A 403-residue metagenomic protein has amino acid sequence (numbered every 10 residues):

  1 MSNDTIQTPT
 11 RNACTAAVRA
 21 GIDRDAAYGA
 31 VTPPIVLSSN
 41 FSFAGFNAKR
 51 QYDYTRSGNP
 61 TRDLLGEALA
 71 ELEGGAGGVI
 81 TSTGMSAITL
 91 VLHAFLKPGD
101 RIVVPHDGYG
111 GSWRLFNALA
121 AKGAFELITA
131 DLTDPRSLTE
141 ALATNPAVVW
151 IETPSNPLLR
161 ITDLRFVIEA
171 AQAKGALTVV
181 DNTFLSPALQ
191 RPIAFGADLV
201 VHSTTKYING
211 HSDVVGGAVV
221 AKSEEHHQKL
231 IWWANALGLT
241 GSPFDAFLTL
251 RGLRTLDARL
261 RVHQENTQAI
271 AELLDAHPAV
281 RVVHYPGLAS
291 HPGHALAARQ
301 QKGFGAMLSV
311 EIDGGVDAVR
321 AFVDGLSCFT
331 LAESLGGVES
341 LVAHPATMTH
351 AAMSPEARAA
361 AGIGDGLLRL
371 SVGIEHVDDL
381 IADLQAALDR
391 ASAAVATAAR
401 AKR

Functional and structural regions predicted by a protein language model:
S2, N117-A118, I128, E140 (+2 more regions): PLP-dependent enzyme catalytic core of the Aspartate aminotransferase-like
S2-N59, L65-A68: N-terminal "arm"/small-domain region of PLP-dependent enzymes with the aminotransferase-like
D4-P9, R19, G78-H277, A398: Conserved PLP-enzyme active-site core in the AAT-like
T10, C14-T32, D317-A357: C-terminal core of ALDH-fold dehydrogenases
N40-T89, G111-A118: Conserved N-terminal alpha-helix of the aminotransferase class I/II PLP-enzyme fold
V148, L177, L199, V282 (+2 more regions): Structural preference for beta-strand elements that scaffold enzyme active sites
T249-A258, G305-D313, R369-G373: Short, well-ordered beta-strand elements within core beta-sheets of diverse protein domains
Q268-G336, M353-A359, A399, R403: Conserved small-domain helix->loop->beta segment predominantly found in fold-type I
